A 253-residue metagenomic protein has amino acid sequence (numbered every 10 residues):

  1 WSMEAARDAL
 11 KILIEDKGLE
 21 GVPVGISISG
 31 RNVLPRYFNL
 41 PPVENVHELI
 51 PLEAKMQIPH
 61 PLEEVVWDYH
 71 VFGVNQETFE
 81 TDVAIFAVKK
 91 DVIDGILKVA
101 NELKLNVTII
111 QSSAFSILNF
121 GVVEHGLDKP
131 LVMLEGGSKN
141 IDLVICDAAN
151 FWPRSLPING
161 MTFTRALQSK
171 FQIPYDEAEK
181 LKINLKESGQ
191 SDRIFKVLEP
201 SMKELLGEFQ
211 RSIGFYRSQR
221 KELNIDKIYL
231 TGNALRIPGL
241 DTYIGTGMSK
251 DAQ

Functional and structural regions predicted by a protein language model:
W1, D8-K11, P23-G30, V122-F163 (+1 more regions): Gly/Thr-rich phosphate-binding beta-strand-loop-beta motif of the actin/hexokinase/Hsp70
W1-E15, G189-V197: N-terminal phosphate-binding loop and adjacent alpha-helix
L10-P23, I173, Q210-K227: Phosphate/pyrophosphate-binding loops at sites that engage ATP/ADP/AMP, CoA/4′-phosphopantetheine, polyphosphate
G25-H125, K227: Active-site neighborhood for divalent-cation/phosphate handling
D91-N119, A148-S191: Glycine-rich phosphate-binding loop plus the immediately following alpha-helix
A178-K227, A234: Adenine-nucleotide phosphate-binding core of ATP-dependent small-molecule kinases
L223-D251: Glycine-rich phosphate-binding loops at beta-strand->alpha-helix junctions
